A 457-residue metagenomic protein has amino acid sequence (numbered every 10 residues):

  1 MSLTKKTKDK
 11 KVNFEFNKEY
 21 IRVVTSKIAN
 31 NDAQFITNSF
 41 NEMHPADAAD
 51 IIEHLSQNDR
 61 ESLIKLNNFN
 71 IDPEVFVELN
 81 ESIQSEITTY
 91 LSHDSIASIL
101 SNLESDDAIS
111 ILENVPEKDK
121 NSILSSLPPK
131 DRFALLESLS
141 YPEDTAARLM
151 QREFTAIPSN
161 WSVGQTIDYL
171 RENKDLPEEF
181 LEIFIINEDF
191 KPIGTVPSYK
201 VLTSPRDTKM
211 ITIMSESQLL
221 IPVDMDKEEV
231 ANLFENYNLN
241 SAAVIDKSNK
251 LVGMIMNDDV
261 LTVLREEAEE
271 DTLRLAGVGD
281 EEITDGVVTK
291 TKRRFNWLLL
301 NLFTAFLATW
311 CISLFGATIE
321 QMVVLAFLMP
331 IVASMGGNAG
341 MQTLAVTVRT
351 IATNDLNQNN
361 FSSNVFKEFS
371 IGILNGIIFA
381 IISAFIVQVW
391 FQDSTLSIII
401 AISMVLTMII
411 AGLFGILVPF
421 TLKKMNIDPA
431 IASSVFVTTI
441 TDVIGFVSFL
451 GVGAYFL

Functional and structural regions predicted by a protein language model:
S2-A276: Hydrophobic packing positions in regular secondary-structure scaffolds
V263, A268-V405, I409-L413, L417-I431 (+2 more regions): Alpha-helical transmembrane segments and their membrane-interface boundaries that form or gate the permeation pathway
V443-I444: Active-site His/Glu-centered metal-binding helix of metallohydrolases
